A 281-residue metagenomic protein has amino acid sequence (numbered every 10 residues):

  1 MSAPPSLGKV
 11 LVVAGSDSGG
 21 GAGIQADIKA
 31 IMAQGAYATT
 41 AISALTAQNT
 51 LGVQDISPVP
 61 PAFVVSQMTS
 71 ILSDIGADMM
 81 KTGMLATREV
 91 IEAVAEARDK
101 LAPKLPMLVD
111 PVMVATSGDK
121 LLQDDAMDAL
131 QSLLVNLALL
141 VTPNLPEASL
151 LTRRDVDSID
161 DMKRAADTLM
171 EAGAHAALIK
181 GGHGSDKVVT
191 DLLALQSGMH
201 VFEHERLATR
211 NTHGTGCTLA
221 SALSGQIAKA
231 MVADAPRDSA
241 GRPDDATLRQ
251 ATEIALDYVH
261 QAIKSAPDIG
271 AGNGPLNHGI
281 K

Functional and structural regions predicted by a protein language model:
M1-S6, V12, G23, K187-F202: Acidic-glycine-rich active-site phosphate/pyrophosphate-binding loop
S2-V12, M32-S117, L121: Conserved N-terminal subdomain of the carbohydrate kinase-like
L7, D55-P58, A235-P243, R249-K281: Charged C-terminal helix
A14-G20: Short, glycine-rich nucleotide/cofactor-binding loops
G20-G21, R206-L223: Short glycine/threonine-rich catalytic loop with a Thr-x-Gly-x-Asp
A26-T39, G225-A230: Alpha-helix C-terminal capping segments
D124-M199, A230-T252: Conserved phosphate/ATP/ADP-binding segment of small-molecule kinases
